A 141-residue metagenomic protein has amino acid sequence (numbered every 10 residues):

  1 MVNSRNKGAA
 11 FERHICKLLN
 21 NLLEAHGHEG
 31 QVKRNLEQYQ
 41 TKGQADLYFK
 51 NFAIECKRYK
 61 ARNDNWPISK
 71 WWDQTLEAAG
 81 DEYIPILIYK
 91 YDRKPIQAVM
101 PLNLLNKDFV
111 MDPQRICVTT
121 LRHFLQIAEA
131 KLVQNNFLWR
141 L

Functional and structural regions predicted by a protein language model:
M1-L141: Catalytic phosphate/metal-binding cores of nucleic-acid and nucleotide-processing enzymes, i.e., regions that mediate
